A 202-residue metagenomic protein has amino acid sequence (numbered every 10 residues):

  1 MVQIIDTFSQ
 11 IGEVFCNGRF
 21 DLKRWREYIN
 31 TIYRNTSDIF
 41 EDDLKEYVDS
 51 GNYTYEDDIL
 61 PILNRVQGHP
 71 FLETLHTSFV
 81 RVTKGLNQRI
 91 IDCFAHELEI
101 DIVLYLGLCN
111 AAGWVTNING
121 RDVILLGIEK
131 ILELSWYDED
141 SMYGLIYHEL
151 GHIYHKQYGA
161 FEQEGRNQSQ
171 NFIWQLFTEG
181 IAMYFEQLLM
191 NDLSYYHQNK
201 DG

Functional and structural regions predicted by a protein language model:
M1-H76: Non-catalytic architectural context of zinc metalloproteases
M1-L22, G165-D201: Post-HExxH zinc-binding segment in Zn-dependent metallohydrolases
L63-D122, S135-D140: Auxiliary, metal-adjacent structural segments of Zn-dependent hydrolase domains
I91-L98, G151, H155-G159, E186-M190 (+1 more regions): Hydrophobic/aromatic-lined pockets within catalytic cores
R121, L126, S135, M142-L145 (+1 more regions): Conserved binding/catalytic microenvironments
G127-E129, Y154: Hydrophobic, aromatic-lined core segments that form the binding pocket/scaffold for planar heteroaromatic ligands
I131-Y137, E164-R166: Acidic/His metal-coordination segments adjacent to aromatic residues that form catalytic metal sites in metalloenzymes
S141-A160, E179-M183: Active-site recognition of the HExxH zinc-binding catalytic motif
